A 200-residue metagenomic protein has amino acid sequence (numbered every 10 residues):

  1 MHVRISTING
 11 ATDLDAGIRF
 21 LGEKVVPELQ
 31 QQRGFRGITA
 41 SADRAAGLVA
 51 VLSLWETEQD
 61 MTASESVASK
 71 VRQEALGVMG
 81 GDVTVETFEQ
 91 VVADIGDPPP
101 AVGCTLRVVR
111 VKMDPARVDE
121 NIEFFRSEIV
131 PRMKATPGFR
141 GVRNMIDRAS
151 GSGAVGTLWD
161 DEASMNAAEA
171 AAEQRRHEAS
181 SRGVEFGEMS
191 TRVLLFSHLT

Functional and structural regions predicted by a protein language model:
M1-A50, E56-T200: Short S/T/G/P-rich N-terminal loop/turn motif that feeds into the first structured element of a domain
